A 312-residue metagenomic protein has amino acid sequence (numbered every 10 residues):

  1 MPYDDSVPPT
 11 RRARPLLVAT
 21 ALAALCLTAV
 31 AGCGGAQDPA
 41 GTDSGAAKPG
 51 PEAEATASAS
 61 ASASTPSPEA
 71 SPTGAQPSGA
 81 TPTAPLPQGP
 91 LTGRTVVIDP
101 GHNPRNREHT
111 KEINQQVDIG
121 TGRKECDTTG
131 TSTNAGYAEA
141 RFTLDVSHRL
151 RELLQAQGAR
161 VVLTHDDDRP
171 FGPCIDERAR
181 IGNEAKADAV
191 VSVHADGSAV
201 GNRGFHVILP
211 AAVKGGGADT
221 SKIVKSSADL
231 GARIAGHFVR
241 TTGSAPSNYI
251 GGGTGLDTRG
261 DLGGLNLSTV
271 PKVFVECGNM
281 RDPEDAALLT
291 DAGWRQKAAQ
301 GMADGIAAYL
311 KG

Functional and structural regions predicted by a protein language model:
M1-A31: Sec-dependent bacterial lipoprotein signal peptides
L17-A21, A31-T95: N-terminal low-complexity, Pro/Thr-rich disordered segments that flank secretion/membrane-targeting signals
L22, D127-T129, G136, S221-D229: Glycine-rich, flexible loop segments associated with nucleotide phosphate handling
G34, R105-R107, S244: Secretory-pathway/luminal and periplasmic proteins that interact with or process carbohydrate-rich
A84-R178: Active-site histidine-acidic residue metal-binding/catalytic motifs, centered on HxH/HExxH-like signatures
F142-G312: Active-site-proximal helix/loop segments of hydrolytic enzymes
